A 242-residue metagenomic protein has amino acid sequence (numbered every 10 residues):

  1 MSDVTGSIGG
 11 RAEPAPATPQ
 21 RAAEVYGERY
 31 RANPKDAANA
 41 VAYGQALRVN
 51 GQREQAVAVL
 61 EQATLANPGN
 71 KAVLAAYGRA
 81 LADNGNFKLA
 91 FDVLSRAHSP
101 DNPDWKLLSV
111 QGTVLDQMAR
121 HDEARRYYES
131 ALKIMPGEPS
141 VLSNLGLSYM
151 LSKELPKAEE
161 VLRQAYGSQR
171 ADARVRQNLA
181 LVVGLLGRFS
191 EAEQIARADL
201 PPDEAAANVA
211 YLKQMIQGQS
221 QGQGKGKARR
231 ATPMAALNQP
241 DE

Functional and structural regions predicted by a protein language model:
M1-A42, A46-N50, A58, M234-E242: N-terminal leader/linker segments that initiate helical-solenoid repeat arrays
S2-D3, E24, Q169, A173-V175 (+1 more regions): Terminal, low-structured helical/coil segments at or just beyond the last alpha-helical repeat
A32, A66-N67, A97-D101, I134 (+2 more regions): Structural marker of alpha-solenoid helical repeat scaffolds
A37-A38, K71-A72, D104-K106, H121 (+3 more regions): Helix-start (N-cap) detector for alpha-helical repeat units in TPR-like alpha-solenoids, especially tetratricopeptide
A42, A76, S109-V110, N144 (+1 more regions): Canonical tetratricopeptide repeat
